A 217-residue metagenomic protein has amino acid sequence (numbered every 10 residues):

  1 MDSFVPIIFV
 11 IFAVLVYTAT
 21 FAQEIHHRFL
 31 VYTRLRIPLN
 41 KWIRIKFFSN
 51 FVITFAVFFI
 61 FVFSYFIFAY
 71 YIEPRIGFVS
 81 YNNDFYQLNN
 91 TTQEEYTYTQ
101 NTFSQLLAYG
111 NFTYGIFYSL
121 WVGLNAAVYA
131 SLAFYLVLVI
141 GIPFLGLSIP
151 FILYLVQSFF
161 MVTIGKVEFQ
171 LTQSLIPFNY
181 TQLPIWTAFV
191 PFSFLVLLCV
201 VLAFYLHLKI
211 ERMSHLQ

Functional and structural regions predicted by a protein language model:
M1-A19, F48-A127, F134, S174-L195: Secretory targeting signals
T20-I53: Helix-loop-helix units of permease transmembrane domains in multi-pass membrane transporters, especially ABC
R36, V139-I140: Helix-loop interface residues and adjacent transmembrane-helix termini in multi-pass membrane transporters, primarily
I60, S64, F68, I72 (+5 more regions): Alpha-helical membrane-inserting segments
F66-Y81, I142, V162, K166-Q170 (+1 more regions): Transmembrane helix-loop junctions in multipass membrane proteins, especially transporters and channels
Y135, V139, L195-Q217: Junction motif at the cytosolic side of a transmembrane helix
P143-Q157: Central hydrophobic cores of alpha-helical transmembrane segments in multi-pass integral membrane proteins
L153-L183: Extended hydrophobic/aromatic segments used for targeting, binding, or gating
